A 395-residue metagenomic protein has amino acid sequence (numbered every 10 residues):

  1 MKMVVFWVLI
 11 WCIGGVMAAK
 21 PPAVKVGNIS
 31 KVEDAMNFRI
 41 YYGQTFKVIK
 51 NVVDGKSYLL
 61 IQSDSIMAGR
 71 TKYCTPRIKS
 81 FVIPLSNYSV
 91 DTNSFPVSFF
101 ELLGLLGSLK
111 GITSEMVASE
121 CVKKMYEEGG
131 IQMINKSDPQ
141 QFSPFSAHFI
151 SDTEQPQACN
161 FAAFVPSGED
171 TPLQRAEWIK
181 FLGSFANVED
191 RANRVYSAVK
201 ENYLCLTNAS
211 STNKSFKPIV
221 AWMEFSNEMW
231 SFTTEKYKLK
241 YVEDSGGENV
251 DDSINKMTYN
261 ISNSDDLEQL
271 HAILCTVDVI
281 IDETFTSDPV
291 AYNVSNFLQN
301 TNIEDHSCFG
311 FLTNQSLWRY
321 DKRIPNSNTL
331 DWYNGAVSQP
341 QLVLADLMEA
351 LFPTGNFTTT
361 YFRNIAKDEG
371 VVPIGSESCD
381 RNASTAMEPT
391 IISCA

Functional and structural regions predicted by a protein language model:
K2-A395: N-terminal ligand-binding lobe of clamshell/alpha-beta domains
